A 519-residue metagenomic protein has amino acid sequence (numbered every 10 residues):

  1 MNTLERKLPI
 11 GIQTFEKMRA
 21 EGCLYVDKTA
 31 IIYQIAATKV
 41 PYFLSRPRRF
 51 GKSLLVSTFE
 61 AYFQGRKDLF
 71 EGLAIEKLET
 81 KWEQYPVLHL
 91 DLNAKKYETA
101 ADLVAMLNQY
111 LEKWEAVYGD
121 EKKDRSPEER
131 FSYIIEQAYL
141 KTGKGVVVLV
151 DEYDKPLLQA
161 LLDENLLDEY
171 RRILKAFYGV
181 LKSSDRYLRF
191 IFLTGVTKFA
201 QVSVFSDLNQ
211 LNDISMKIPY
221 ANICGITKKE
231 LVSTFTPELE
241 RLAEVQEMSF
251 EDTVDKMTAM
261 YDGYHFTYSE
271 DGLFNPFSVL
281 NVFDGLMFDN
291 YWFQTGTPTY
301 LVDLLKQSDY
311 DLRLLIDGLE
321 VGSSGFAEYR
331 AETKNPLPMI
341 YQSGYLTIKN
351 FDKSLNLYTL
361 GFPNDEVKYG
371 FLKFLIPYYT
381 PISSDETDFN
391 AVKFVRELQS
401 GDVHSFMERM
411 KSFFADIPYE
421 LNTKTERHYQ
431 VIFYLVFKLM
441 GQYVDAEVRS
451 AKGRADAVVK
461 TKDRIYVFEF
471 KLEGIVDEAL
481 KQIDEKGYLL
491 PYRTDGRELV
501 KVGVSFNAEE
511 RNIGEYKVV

Functional and structural regions predicted by a protein language model:
M1-T425, M440: Phosphate-binding site recognition
V147, R464-Y466, V500: Structural motif
D168-R172, L472-L489: Mg2+/Mn2+-dependent nuclease catalytic core
F433, A457-L472, K486: Conserved catalytic cores of phosphodiester-cleaving nucleases, focusing on short active-site segments
V436-S450: A short acidic/basic microdomain associated with nuclease active sites
A451-A455, R497: Short beta-strand or tight-loop elements that sit immediately N-terminal to catalytic metal-binding acidic residues
P491, D495-V519: Domain-level recognition of nuclease-like catalytic cores that cleave nucleotide substrates
